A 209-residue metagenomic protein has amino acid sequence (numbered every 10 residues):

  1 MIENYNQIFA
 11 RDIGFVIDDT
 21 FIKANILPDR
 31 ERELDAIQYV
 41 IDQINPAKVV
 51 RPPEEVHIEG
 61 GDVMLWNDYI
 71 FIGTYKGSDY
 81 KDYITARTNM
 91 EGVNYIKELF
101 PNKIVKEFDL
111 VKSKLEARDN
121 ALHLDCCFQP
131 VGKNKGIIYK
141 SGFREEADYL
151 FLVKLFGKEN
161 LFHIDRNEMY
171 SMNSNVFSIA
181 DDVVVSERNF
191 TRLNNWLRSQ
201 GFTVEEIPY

Functional and structural regions predicted by a protein language model:
M1-Y209: The feature marks the mature, well-folded catalytic cores of soluble enzymes
